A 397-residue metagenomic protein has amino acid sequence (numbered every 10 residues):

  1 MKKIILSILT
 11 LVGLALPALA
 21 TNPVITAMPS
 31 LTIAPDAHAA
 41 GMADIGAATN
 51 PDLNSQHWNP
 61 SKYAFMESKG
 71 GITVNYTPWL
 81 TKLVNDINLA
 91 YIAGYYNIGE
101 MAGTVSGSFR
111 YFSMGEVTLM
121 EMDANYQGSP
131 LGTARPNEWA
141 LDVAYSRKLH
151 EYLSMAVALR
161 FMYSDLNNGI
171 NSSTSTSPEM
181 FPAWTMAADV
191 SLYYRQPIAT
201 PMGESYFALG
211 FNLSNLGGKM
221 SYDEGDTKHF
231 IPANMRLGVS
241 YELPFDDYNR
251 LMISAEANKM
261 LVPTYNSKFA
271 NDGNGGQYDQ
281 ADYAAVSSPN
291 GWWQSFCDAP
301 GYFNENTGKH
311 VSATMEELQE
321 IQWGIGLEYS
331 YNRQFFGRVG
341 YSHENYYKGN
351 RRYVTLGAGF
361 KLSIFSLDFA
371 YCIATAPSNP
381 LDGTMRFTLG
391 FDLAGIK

Functional and structural regions predicted by a protein language model:
M1-I4: Positively charged n-region of N-terminal signal peptides that target proteins for export
L6-S7, N332: Short amphipathic alpha-helical "recognition" segments used for binding
S7-I8, A18: Cleavable N-terminal signal peptides
L9-T10, N167: Enrichment for repetitive, rod-forming helical segments
T10-L11, E67: Short, linear, compositionally biased motifs with a strong N-terminal bias
L14-A20: Sec/Tat signal peptide C-region and signal peptidase I cleavage site
T21-K397: Subset of outer-membrane beta-barrel
